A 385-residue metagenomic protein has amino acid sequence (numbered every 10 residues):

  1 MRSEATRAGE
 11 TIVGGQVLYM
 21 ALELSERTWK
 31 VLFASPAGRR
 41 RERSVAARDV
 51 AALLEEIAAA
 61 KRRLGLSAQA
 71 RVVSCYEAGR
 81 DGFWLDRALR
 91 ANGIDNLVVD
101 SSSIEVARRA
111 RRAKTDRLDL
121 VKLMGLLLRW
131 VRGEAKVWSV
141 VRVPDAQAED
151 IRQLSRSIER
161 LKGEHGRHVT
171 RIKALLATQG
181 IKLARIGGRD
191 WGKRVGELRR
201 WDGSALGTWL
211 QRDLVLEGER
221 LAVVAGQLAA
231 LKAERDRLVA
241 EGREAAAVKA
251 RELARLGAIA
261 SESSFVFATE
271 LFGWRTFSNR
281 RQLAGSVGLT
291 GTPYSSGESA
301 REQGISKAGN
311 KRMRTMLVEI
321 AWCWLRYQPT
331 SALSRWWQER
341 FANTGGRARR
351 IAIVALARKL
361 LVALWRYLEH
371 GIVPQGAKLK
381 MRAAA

Functional and structural regions predicted by a protein language model:
G9-A34, L123: Gly/Thr-rich phosphate-binding beta-strand-loop-beta motif of the actin/hexokinase/Hsp70
E26-A52: Short glycine-rich, Thr/Ser-proximal phosphate-binding strand/loop in the N-terminal lobe of ATP-dependent enzymes
V50-V73: Short, basic/hydrophobic alpha-helical segments
L97-V140, R194-V195, S299-A308: Short alpha-helix plus adjacent loop in nuclease-associated cores
E149-E252, M381: Glycine-rich, often acidic, oxyanion-interacting loops/wings at catalytic, nucleic-acid, or phospho-protein interfaces
K249-R349, A384-A385: Phosphate-backbone recognition surface of nucleic-acid-processing proteins
E298, Q338-A385: Low-complexity, acidic/Ser/Thr- and charged residue-rich accessory regions of DNA metabolism proteins
